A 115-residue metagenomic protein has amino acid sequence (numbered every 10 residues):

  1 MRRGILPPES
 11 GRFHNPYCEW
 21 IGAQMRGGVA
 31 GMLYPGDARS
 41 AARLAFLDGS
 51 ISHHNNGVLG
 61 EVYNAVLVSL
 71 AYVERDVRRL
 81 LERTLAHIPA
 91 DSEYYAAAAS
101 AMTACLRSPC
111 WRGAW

Functional and structural regions predicted by a protein language model:
M1-C18, M32-D37, F46-I51, A65-W115: Accessory "access/gating" subregions that flank catalytic or transport cores
E19-G28, G57: Conserved phosphate/anionic-ligand binding catalytic regions in large, soluble enzymes, centered on
M25-V29, A42, E61-S69: Predominant activation on well-ordered alpha-helical scaffold segments within soluble catalytic domains
N55-N56, G60, A90: Soluble secreted/lumenal catalytic domains with histidine-centered metal-binding or acid-base catalytic motifs
